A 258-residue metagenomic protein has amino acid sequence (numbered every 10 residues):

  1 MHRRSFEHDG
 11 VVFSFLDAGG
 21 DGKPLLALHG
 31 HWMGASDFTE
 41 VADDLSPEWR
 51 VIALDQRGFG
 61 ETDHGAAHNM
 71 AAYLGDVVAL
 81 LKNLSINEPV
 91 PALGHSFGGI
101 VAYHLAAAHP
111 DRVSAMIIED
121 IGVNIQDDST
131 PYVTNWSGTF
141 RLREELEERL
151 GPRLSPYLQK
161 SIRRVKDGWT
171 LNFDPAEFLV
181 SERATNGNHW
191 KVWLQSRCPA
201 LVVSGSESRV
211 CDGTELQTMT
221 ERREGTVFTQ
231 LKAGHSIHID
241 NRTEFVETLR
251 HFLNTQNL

Functional and structural regions predicted by a protein language model:
V11-D63: Conserved HGGG/HGGXW glycine-rich cap/lid loop of the alpha/beta-hydrolase fold
A72-P89: Conserved acidic catalytic loop of the alpha/beta-hydrolase fold
A92-G94, E119: Short beta-strand immediately N-terminal to the catalytic nucleophile in serine-hydrolase-like folds
G94, G98, A102: Gly/Ala-rich beta-loop-alpha elbow adjacent to hydrolase catalytic centers
Y103-A107, S114-R143: Flexible "cap/lid" loop of the alpha/beta hydrolase fold
G168-R222: Conserved serine/cysteine hydrolase catalytic core
R222-H235: Catalytic histidine neighborhood in serine/cysteine hydrolases with alpha/beta-hydrolase-type architecture
A233-V246: Catalytic histidine-centered segment of alpha/beta-hydrolase-like enzymes
